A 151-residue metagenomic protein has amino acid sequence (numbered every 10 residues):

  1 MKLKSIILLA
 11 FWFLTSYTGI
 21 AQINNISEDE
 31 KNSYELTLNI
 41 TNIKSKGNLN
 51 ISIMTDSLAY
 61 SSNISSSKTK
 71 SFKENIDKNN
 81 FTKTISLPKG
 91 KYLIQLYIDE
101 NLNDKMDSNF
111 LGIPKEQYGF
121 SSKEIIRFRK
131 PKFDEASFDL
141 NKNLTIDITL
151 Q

Functional and structural regions predicted by a protein language model:
M1-E28: Bacterial Sec-dependent N-terminal signal peptides
Y34-I43: A short, amphipathic beta-strand motif
S45, P88-K89: Surface-exposed loops/turns
N50-M54, Q95: Beta-strand signatures of extracellular beta-sandwich domains
N63-S86: Tryptophan-paired
N79-I85, D134-A136, L144-I146: Short strand-edge motifs at loop-to-beta-strand transitions and within beta-strands of extracellular beta-rich domains
G90-L96: A short tyrosine-centered beta-strand micro-motif
E100-D107: Acidic, glycine-anchored loop motifs typical of Ca2+
